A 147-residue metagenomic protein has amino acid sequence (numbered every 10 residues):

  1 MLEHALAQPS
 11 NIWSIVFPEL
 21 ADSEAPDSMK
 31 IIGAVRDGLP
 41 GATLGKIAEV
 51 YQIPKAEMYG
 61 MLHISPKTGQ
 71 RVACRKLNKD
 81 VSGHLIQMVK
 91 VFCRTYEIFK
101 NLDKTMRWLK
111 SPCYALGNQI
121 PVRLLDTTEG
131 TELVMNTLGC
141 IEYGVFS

Functional and structural regions predicted by a protein language model:
M1-S147: Non-transmembrane "mature" sequence context
